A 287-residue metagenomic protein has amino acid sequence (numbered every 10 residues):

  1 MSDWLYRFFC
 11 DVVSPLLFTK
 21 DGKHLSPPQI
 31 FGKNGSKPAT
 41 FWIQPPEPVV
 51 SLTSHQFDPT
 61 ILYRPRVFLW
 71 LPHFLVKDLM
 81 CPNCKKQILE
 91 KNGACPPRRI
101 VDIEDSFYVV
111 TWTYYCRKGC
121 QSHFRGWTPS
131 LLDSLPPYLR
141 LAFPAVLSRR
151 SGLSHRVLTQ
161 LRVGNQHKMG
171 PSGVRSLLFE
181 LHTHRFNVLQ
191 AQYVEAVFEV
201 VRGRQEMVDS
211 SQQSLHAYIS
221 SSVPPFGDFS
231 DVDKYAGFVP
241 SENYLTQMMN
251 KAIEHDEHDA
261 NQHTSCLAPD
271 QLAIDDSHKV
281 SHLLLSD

Functional and structural regions predicted by a protein language model:
M1-M80: N-terminal alpha-helical interaction blocks
L52-D58, K86-K91, L153, P269: Helix-boundary capping/turn motifs
P59-P65, N92-F107, K251-D256: Short linear interaction motifs
H73-F74, F107-V110, K118, T264-C266 (+1 more regions): Intrinsically disordered, low-complexity regulatory regions enriched in Ser/Pro/Gly/Thr and acidic residues
K77, W112-T113, A268-L272: Core residues of folded domains in eukaryotic genome-function proteins
D78-C84, C116-G119: Short cysteine-rich clusters marking metal-coordination/redox-active sites
L89-S222: DNA- and nucleic-acid-binding/regulatory domain cores of transcription factors and nucleic-acid enzymes
R202-D287: RNase H-like nuclease fold core
